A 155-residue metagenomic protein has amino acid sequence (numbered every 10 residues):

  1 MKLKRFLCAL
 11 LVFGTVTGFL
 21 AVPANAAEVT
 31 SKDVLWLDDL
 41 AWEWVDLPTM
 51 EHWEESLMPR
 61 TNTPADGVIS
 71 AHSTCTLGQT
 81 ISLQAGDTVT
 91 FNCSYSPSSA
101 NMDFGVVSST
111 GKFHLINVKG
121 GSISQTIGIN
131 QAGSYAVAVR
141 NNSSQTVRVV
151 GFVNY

Functional and structural regions predicted by a protein language model:
M1-A71: N-terminal prepro-regions of secreted/extracellular proteins
L57-S98: Short, surface-exposed binding/anchoring microloops in extracellular/periplasmic proteins
N62-A65, T110-V118: Surface-exposed loop/edge segments in extracytoplasmic proteins
Q79, G121-I127: Short strand-edge motifs at loop-to-beta-strand transitions and within beta-strands of extracellular beta-rich domains
T88-N92, D103, A136-A138, V150: Beta-strand secondary-structure signal
C93-M102, S143-T146: Extended, low-complexity, turn-rich repeat/linker tracts enriched in Gly/Pro/Ser/Thr and Asp/Glu that occur
S99-F113, V150-N154: Short, surface-exposed beta-strand/strand-loop-strand elements in extracellular ectodomains
I116-N117, T126-Y155: Short, exposed beta-strand-loop hairpins at the edges of beta-sheets in extracellular/periplasmic proteins
